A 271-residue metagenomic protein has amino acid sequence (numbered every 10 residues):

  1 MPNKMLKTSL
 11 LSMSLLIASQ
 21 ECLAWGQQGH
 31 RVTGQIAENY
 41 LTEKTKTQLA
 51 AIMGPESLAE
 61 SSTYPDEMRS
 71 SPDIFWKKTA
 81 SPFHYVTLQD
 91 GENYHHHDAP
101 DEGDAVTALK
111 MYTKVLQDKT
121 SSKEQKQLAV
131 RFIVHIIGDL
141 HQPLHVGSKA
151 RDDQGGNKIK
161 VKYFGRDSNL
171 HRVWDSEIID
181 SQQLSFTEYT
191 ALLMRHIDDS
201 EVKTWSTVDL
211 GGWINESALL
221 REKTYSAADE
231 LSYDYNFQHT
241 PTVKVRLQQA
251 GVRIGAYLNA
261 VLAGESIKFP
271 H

Functional and structural regions predicted by a protein language model:
M1-L10: Bacterial N-terminal signal peptides that target proteins for export
A18-E21: N-terminal signal peptide c-region/cleavage motif recognized by signal peptidases
L23-I136, S148-H271: N-terminal, motif-rich segments that launch catalysis or mediate targeting to/interaction with membranes, typified by
L144-H145: Transmembrane alpha-helix/helix-exit interface in multi-pass inner-membrane proteins
